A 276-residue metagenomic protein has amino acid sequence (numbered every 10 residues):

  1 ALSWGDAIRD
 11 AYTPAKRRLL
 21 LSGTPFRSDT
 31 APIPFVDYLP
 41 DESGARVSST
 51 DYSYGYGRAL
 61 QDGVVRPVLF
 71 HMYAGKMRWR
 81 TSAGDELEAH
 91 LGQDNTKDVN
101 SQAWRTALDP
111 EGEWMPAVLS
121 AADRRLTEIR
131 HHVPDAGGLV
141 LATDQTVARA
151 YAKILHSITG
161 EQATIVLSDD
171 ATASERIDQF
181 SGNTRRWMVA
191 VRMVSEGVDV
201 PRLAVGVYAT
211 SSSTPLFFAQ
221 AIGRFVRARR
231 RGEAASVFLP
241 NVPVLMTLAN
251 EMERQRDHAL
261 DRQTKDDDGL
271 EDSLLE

Functional and structural regions predicted by a protein language model:
A1-L21, R27-F35: Short, conserved "post-DEAD/DEAH" coupling segment immediately C-terminal to helicase motif II within the SF2/RecA-like
L2-A7, P32-L39, L155-H156, A204-G206 (+2 more regions): Short secondary-structure boundary/capping segments
R9-A15, D62, R130-V133, S157 (+2 more regions): Conserved catalytic network of the ASCE P-loop NTPase/AAA+ motor domain
L19, Y52-Y54, L69-H71, T164 (+2 more regions): Hydrophobic/aromatic beta-strand patches that form the interior of the parallel beta-sheet core in alpha/beta enzyme
L21-P25, D144, V191-M193, N241: A short beta-strand-to-loop transition that corresponds to the Sensor-1 phosphate-sensing loop of AAA+ P-loop ATPases
T30-D135: Interdomain helical connector at the RecA1-RecA2 junction of SF1/SF2 helicase-like NTPases
A142-L167: Conserved helicase motor "Helicase C" RecA-like lobe of SF1/SF2 P-loop NTPases
Q162-E271: Conserved RecA-like P-loop NTPase helicase motor core
